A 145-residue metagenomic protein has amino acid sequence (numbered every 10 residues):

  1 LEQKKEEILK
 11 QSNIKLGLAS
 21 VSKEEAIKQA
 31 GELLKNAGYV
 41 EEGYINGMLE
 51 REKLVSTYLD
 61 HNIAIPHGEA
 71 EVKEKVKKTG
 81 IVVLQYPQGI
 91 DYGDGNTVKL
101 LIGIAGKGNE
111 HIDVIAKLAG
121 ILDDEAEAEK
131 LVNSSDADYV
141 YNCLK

Functional and structural regions predicted by a protein language model:
L1-K145: Cytosolic covalent-transfer regions centered on His/Cys nucleophiles that carry phosphoryl or persulfide groups
